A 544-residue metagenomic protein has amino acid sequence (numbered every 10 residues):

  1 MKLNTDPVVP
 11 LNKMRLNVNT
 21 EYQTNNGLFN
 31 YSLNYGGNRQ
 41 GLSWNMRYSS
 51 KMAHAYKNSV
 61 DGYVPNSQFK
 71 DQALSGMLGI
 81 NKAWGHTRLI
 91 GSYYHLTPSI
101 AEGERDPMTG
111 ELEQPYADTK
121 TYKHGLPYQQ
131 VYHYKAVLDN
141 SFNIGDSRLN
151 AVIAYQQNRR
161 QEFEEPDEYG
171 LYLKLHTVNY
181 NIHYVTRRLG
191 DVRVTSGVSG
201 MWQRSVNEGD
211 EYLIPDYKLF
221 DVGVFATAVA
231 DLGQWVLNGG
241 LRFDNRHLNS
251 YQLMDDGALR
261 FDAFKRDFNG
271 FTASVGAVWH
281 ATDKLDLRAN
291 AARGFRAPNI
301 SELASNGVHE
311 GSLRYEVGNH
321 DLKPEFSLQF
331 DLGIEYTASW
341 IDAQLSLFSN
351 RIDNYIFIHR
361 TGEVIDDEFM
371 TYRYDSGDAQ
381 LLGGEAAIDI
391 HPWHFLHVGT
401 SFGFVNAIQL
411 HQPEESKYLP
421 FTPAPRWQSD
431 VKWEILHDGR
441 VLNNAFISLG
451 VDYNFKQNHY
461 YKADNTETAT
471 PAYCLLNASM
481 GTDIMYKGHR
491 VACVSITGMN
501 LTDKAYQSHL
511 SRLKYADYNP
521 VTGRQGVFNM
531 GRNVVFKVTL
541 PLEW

Functional and structural regions predicted by a protein language model:
M1-V60, S67-A73, G85: Outer-membrane beta-barrel translocator/receptor signature
D6-M14, G41, W84, N143-R148 (+8 more regions): Short loop/turn motifs that connect adjacent beta-strands in outer-membrane beta-barrel proteins
T20-N26, R39, S50-H54, K82-W84 (+15 more regions): Transmembrane beta-strands of outer-membrane beta-barrel pores
A53-A55, D61, P65-D71, G85-I144 (+6 more regions): Flexible loop and strand-edge segments within Gram-negative outer membrane beta-barrel domains
L171-Y184, V317-K323, Q329, A338 (+3 more regions): Outer membrane beta-barrel strand-and-loop segments of large Gram-negative receptors, especially TonB-dependent
L189-R193, S199, G209-I352: Structural signature of Gram-negative outer-membrane beta-barrels, strongest in the C-terminal barrel of TonB-dependent
F295-R296, R351-D353, V398, F455-Y460 (+1 more regions): C-terminal beta-signal and adjacent terminal beta-strands/loops of Gram-negative outer-membrane beta-barrel proteins
F348-I352, M370-Q457: Gram-negative outer-membrane beta-barrel transporters
